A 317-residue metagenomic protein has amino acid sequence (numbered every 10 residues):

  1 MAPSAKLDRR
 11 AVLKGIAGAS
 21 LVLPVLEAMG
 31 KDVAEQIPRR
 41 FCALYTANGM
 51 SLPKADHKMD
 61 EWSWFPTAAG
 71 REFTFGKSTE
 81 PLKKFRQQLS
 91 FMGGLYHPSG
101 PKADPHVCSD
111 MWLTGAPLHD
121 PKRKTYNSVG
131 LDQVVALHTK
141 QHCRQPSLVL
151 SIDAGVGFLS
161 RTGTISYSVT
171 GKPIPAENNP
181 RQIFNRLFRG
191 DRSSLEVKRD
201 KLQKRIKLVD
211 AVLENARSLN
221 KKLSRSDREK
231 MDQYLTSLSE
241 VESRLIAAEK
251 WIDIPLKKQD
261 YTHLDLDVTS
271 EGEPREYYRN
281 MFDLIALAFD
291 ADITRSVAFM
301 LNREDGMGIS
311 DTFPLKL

Functional and structural regions predicted by a protein language model:
M1-L317: Ligand-binding pockets and gating/stacking loops
